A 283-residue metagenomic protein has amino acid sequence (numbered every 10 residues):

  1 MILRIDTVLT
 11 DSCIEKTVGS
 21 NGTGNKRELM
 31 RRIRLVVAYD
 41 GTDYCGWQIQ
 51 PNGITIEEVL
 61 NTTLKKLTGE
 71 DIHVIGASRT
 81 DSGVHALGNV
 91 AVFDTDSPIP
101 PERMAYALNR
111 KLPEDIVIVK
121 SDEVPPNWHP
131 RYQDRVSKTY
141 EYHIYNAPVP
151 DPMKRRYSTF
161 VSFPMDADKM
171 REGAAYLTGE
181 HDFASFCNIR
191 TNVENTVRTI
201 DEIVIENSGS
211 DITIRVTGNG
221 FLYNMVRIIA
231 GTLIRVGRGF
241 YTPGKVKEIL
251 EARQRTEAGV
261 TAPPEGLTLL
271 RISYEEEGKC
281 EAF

Functional and structural regions predicted by a protein language model:
M1-D6, F240: Short intrinsically disordered, low-complexity coil segments enriched in acidic
D6-D11, E15-V18: Acidic, Ala/Val/Gly-enriched low-complexity intrinsically disordered segments
C13, G22-F283: Structured-RNA-binding interfaces characteristic of tRNA pseudouridine synthases
